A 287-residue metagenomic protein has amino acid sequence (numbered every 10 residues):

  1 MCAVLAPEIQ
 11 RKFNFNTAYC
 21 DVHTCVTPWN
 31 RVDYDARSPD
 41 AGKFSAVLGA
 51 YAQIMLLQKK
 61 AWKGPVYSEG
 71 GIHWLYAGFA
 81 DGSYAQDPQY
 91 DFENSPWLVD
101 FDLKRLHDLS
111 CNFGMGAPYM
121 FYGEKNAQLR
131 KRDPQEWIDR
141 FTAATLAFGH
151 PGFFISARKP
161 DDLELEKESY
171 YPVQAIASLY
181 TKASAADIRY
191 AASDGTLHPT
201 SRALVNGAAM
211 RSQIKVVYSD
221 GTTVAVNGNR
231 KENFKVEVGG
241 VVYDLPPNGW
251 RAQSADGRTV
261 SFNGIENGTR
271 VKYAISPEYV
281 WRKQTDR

Functional and structural regions predicted by a protein language model:
M1-R287: Active-site-proximal substrate-binding groove within the catalytic cores of carbohydrate-active enzymes
